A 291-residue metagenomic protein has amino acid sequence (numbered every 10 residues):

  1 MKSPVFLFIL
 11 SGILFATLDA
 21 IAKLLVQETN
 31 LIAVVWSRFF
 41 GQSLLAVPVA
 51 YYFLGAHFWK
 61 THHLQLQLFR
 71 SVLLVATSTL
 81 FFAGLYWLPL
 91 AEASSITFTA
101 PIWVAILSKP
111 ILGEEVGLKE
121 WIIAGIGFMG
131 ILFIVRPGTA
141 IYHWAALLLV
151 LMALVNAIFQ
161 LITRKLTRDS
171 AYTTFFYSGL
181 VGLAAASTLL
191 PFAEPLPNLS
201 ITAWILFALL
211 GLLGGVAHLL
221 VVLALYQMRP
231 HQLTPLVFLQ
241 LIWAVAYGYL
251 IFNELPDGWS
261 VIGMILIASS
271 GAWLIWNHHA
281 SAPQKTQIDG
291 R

Functional and structural regions predicted by a protein language model:
S3-S11, A50-Y51, A56-L80, H143-M152 (+1 more regions): Loop-to-transmembrane-helix transition segments
G12-A20, V47, S71, V75-T79 (+9 more regions): Hydrophobic/small/kink-forming positions within alpha-helical transmembrane segments of polytopic membrane proteins
K23, L31, A46, G138-L199 (+3 more regions): Transmembrane alpha-helical segments that form core, pore/gating elements of small-molecule transporters/exporters
T29-A76, I158, S178-A193: Transmembrane alpha-helices of multi-pass small-molecule transport proteins
G41-L45, I96-P110, G125, V181-A185 (+2 more regions): Alpha-helical transmembrane segments of compact multi-pass small-molecule transporters, enriched in specific families
S94-T97, G113-F133, T139-A146, I201 (+1 more regions): Loop-to-transmembrane alpha-helix entry segments
S94-T99, L166-V181, H218-Y249: Helix-helix packing/entry segments at the starts of transmembrane helices
I242-R291: C-terminal-most transmembrane helix of multi-pass membrane proteins
